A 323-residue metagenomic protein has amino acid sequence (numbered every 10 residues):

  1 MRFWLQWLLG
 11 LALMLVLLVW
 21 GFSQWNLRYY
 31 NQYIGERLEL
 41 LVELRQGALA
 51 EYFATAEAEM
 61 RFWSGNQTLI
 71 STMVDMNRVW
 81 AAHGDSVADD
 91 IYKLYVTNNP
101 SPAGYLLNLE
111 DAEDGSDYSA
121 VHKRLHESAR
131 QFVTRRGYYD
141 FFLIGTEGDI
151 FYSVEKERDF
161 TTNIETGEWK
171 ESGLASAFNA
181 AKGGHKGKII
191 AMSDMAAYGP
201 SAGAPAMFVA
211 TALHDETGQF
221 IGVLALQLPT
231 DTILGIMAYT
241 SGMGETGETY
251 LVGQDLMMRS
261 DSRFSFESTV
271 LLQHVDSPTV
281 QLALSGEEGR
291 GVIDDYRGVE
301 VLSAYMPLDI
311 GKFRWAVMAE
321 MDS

Functional and structural regions predicted by a protein language model:
M1, R28-Y30, I233-A238, M321-S323: Membrane-interface helix-start motif
M1-L11: Alpha-helical transmembrane segments and their helix-membrane boundary motifs
L11-D117, T134-F141, T146, K188-S193 (+2 more regions): Juxtamembrane extracytoplasmic/periplasmic/luminal helical "stalk" adjacent to the first N-terminal
W63, S71-M73, I150-K156, L256-R263: Amphipathic coiled-coil signal-relay and dimerization helices
G65, F141-E147, S153, E248-D255: Short hydrophobic alpha-helical segments used for membrane anchoring or interfacial signaling
Y118-Q227, R290-E300: Extracytoplasmic/periplasmic ligand-binding sensor regions of membrane-associated signaling proteins
R158-E171, D231-T240, E267-H274: A short, polar/charged loop-to-alpha-helix boundary motif
A197, V209-L226, Y250, Q254-D255 (+1 more regions): Extracellular/periplasmic juxtamembrane segments that couple receptor/chemosensory ectodomains to their
